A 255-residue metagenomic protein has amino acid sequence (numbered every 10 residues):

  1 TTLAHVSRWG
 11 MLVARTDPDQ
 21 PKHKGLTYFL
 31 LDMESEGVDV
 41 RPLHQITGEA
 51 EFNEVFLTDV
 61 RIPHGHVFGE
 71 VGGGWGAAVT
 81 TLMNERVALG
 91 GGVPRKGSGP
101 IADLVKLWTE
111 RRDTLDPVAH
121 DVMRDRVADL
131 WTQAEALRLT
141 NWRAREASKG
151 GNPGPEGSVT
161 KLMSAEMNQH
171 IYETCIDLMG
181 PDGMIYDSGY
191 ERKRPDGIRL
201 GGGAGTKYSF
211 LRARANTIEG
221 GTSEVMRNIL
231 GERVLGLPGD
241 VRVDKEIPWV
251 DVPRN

Functional and structural regions predicted by a protein language model:
T1-A4, I46-T47, A215-G220: Glycine-rich phosphate/pyrophosphate-binding beta-alpha loops
T1-R41: A short core secondary-structure module
A14, L30-S35, T58-I62, L82 (+1 more regions): Short Ser/Thr-interspersed hydrophobic loop/turn segments at strand-loop and sheet-helix junctions that line or gate
R15, T81, D103-L107, R111 (+7 more regions): Generic, well-ordered alpha-helical scaffold segments in large soluble proteins
V38-L139, N216, V250-N255: Glycine-rich beta->alpha junctions and the first turn(s) of the following alpha-helix
W75-G90, P94, D182-N255: Glycine-rich phosphate/cofactor-binding loops in nucleotide/flavin-utilizing enzymes
P117, D121-R124, E135-I198: C-terminal helix-coil-helix/basic helical segment that borders enzyme active sites and/or dimer interfaces and provides
